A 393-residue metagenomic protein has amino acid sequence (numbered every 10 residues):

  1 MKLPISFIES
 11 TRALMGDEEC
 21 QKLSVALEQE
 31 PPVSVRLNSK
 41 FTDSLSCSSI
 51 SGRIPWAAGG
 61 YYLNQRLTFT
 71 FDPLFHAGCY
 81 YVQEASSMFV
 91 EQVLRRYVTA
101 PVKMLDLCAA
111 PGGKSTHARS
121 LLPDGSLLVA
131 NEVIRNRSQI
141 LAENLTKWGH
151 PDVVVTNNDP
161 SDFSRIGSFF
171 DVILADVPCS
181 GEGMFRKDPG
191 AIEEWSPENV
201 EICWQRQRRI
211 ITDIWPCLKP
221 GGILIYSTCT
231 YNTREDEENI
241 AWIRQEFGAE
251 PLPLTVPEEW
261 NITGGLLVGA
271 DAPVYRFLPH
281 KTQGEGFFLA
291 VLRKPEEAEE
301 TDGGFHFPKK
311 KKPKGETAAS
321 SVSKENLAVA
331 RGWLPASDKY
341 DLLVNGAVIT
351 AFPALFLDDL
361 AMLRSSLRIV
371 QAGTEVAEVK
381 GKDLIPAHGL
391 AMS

Functional and structural regions predicted by a protein language model:
M1-T42, P295-S393: Polybasic, low-complexity RNA-engagement segments
P31-F89: Conserved AdoMet
A100-A110: Conserved class I S-adenosyl-L-methionine
P111-D124: Conserved SAM-binding loop of SAM-dependent methyltransferases across substrates and taxa, primarily the Class I
P123, L218-P220: Helix-to-beta-strand junctions that scaffold the AdoMet/dcAdoMet cofactor pocket in Class I SAM-dependent enzymes
N131-S168, A175: S-adenosyl-L-methionine
N136, D171-D213, C229-D236: Mobile active-site "lid"/loop adjacent to the S-adenosyl-L-methionine
F170, I223-Y226, Y231-L355: Class I S-adenosyl-L-methionine
